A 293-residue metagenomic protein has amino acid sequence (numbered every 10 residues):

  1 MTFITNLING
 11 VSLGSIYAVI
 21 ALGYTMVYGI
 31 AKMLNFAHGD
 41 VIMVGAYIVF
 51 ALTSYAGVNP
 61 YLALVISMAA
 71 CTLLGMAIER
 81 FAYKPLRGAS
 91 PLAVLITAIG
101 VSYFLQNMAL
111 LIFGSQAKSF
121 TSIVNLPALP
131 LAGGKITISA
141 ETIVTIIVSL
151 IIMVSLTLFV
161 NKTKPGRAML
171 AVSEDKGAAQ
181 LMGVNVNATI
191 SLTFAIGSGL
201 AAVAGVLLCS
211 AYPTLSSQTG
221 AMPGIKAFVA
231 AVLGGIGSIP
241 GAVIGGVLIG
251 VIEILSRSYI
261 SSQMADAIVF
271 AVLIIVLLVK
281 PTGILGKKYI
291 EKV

Functional and structural regions predicted by a protein language model:
M1-I20, I48, V58-A63, A89-A93 (+3 more regions): Membrane-interfacial amphipathic/re-entrant helices at transmembrane-helix boundaries
I8, I30-A77, F81, L86 (+1 more regions): Membrane-embedded helix boundary and interhelical linker motif in transport proteins
L13, K135-L215, I239-G245: Helix-loop-helix "hairpin" substructures at the membrane interface of multi-pass membrane proteins
Y17-V19, G57-A69, S191-A201, L207-A271: Transmembrane alpha-helical segments in multi-pass inner-membrane proteins
Y24, G57-V101, M108, I244-I249 (+1 more regions): Alpha-helical transmembrane segments within multi-pass membrane transporters and channels
Y24-L34, V229-S238, V279: Transmembrane alpha-helix interface/packing and boundary motifs in multi-pass membrane proteins, characterized by
A46-A51, M68-L74, V101-A109, V148-T157 (+5 more regions): Hydrophobic core segments of alpha-helical transmembrane domains in multi-pass membrane transport and ion-translocation
P85-L86, P91-K162, T189, L255 (+4 more regions): Transmembrane helix-bundle core of multi-pass membrane transporters and related energy-transducing complexes
